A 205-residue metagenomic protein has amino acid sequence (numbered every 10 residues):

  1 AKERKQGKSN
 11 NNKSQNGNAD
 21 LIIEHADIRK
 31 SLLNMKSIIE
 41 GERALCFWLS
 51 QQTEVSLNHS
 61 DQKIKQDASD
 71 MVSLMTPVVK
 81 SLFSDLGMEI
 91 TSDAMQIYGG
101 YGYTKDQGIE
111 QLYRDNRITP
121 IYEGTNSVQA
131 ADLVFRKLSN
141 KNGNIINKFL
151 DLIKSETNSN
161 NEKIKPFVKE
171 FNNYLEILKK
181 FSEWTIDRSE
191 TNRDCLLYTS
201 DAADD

Functional and structural regions predicted by a protein language model:
A1-N18, I38-S60, F83-Y98, R136-R188: Long, well-ordered alpha-helical segments
K13-S14, L21-I28: Terminal amphipathic helices with adjacent charged low-complexity linkers/tails
D27, S31-L33, N144-I145: Amphipathic alpha-helical segments
K30, N34-S37, V78-S81, N173: DHp/HisKA dimerization-phosphoacceptor four-helix bundle of two-component histidine kinases and homologous
W48, D70-D151: Alpha-helix capping/hinge segments and adjacent helical runs
K63-I64: Glycine-rich, mobile lid/loop segments that gate access to catalytic sites or pores
N192-L196: Hydrophobic alpha-helical bundle architecture
Y198-D205: Conserved small/polar residues in nucleotide/adenosyl-binding loops
